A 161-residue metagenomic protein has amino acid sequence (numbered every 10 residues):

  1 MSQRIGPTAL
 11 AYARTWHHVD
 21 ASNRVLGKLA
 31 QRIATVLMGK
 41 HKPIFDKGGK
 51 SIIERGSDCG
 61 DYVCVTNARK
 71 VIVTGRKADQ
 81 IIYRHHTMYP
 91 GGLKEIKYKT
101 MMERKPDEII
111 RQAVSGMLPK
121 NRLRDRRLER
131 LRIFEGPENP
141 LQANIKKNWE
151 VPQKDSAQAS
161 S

Functional and structural regions predicted by a protein language model:
M1-E108, R122, I145-S161: Ribosome large-subunit tunnel/peptidyl-transferase-proximal elements
N23, G136-E138: Residues that form or immediately flank small-molecule/cofactor binding pockets and catalytic motifs
K40, G116-M117: Alpha-helix C-capping/helix-to-loop hinge sites
T66-A68, I133-G136: Short loop/turn motifs enriched for small/polar and acidic residues
P106, R111-G116: Polyanion-binding loop/helix "lid" in catalytic or ligand-binding cores
L118-F134: C-terminal structural segments of small proteins and small subunits
N139-A143: Short, well-ordered, mixed-charge alpha-helical segments that flank or form enzyme active sites
